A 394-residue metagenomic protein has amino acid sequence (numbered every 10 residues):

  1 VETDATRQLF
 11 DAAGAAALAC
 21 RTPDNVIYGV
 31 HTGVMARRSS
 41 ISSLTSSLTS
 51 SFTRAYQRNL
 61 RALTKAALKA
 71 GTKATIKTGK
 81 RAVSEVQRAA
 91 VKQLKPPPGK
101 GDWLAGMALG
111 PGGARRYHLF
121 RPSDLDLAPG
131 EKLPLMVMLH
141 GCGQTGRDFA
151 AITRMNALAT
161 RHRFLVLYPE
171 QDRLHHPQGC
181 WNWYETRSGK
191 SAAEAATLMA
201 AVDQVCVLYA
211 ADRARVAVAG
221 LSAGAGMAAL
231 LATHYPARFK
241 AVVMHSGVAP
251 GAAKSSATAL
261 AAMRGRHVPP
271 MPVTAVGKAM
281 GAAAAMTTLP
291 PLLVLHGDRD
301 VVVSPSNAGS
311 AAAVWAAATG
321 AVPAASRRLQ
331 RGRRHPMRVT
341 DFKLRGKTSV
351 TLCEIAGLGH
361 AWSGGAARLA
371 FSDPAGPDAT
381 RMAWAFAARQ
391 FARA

Functional and structural regions predicted by a protein language model:
T6-A17, P23-L135, R147-T153, L165 (+8 more regions): A domain-start/cap signature at the N-terminus of enzymes
L133, G141-T145, L358: Active-site glycine-rich loops that stabilize anionic/oxyanionic intermediates across multiple enzyme folds
E170-A193: Cap/lid segment of the alpha/beta-hydrolase catalytic domain
Q171, V243-A252: Active-site nucleophile loop of the alpha/beta-hydrolase fold
R187-Y209, L230: Alpha/beta-hydrolase active-site loop
A210-S222: Alpha/beta-hydrolase fold nucleophile elbow
A225-A237: Short glycine-enriched nucleophile-adjacent loop and the immediately C-terminal alpha-helix near the catalytic center
V294-H296, D300: Short beta-strand/loop motif that positions the catalytic acidic residue of the alpha/beta-hydrolase fold
